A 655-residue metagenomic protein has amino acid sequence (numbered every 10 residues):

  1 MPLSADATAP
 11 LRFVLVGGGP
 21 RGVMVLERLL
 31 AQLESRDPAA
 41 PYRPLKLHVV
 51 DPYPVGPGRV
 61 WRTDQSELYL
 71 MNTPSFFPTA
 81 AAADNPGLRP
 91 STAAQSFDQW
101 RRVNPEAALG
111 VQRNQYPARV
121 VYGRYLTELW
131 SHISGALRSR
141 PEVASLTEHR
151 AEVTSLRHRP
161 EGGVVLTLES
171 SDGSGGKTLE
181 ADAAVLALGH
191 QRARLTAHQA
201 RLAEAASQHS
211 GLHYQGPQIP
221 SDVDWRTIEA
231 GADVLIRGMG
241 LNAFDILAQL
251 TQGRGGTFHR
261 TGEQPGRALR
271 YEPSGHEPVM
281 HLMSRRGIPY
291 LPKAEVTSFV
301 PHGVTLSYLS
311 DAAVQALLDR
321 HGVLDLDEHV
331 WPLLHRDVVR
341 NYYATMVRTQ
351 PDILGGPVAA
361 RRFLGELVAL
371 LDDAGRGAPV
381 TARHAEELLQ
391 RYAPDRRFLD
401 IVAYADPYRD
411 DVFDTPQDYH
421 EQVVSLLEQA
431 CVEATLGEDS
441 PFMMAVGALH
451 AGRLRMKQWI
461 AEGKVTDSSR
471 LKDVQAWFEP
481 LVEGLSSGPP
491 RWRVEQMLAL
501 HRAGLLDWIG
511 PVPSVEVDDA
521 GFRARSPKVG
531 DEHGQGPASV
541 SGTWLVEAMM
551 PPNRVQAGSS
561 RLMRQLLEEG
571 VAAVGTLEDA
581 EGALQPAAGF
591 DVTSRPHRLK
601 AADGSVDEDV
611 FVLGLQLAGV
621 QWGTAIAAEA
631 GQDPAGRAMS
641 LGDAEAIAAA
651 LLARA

Functional and structural regions predicted by a protein language model:
M1-T63, A108-R654: Flavin (primarily FAD) cofactor-binding/catalytic cores of flavoenzymes
V50-A108: Redox-cofactor-proximal catalytic regions of oxidoreductases
